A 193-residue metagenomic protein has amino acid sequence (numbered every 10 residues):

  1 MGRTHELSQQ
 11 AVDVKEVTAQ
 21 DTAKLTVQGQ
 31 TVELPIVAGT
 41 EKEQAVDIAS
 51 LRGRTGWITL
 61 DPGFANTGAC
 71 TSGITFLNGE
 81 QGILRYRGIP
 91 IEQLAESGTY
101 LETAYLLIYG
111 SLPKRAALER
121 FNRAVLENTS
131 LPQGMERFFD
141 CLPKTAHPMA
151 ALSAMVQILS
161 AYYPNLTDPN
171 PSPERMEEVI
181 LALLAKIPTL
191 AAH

Functional and structural regions predicted by a protein language model:
H5-H193: Hydrophobic alpha-helical bundle cores within soluble ligand-binding/oligomerization subdomains
